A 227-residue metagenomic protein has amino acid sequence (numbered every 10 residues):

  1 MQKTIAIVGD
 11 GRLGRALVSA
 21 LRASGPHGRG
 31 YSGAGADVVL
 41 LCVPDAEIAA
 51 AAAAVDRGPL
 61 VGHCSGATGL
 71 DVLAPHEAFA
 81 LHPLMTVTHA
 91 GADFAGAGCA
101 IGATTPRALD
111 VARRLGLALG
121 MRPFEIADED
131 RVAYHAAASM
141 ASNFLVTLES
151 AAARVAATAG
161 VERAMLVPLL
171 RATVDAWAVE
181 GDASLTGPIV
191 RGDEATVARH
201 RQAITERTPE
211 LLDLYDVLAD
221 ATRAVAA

Functional and structural regions predicted by a protein language model:
M1-G35: NAD(P)+-binding Rossmann beta1-loop-alpha1 motif at the extreme N-terminus of oxidoreductases
Q2, A164-A227: NAD(P)-dependent Rossmann-like dehydrogenase/reductase catalytic/cofactor-binding core
Q2-T4, G58, G96: Phosphate-coordination loops involved in phosphoryl transfer and adenosine-cofactor binding
I5-I7, L41, I101: Hydrophobic Val/Ile/Leu positions in short beta-strands of Rossmann-like dinucleotide-binding domains
S19, G33-A92: Rossmann-like NAD(P)(H) cofactor-binding subdomain of soluble oxidoreductases
A92-A178, A221: Internal alpha-helical scaffold of NAD(P)-dependent oxidoreductase catalytic cores
